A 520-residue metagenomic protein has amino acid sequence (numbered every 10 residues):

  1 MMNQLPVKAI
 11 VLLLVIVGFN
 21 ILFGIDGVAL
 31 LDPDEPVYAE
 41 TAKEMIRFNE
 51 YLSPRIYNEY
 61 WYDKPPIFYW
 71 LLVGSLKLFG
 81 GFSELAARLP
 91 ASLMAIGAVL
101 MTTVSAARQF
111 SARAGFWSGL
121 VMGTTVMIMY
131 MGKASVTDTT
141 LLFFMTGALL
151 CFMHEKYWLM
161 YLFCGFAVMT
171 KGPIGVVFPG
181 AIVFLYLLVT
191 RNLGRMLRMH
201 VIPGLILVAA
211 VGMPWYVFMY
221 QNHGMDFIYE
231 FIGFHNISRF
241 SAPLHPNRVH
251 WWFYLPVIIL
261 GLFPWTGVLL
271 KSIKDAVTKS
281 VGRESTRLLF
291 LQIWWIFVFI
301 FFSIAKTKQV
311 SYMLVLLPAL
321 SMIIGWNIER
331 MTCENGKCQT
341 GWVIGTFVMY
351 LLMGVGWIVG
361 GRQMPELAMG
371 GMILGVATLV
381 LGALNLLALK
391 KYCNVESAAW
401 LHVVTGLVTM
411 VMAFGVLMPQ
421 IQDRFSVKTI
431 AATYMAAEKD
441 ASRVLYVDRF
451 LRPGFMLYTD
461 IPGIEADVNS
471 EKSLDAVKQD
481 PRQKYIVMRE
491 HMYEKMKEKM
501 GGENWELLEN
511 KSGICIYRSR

Functional and structural regions predicted by a protein language model:
M1-C338, G360, M456, W505 (+1 more regions): Membrane-integral, polyisoprenol-dependent glycosyltransferases of the GT-C/oligosaccharyltransferase superfamily
M2, W158, S272-R520: Membrane-embedded architecture of ER/inner-membrane glycosylation machinery
